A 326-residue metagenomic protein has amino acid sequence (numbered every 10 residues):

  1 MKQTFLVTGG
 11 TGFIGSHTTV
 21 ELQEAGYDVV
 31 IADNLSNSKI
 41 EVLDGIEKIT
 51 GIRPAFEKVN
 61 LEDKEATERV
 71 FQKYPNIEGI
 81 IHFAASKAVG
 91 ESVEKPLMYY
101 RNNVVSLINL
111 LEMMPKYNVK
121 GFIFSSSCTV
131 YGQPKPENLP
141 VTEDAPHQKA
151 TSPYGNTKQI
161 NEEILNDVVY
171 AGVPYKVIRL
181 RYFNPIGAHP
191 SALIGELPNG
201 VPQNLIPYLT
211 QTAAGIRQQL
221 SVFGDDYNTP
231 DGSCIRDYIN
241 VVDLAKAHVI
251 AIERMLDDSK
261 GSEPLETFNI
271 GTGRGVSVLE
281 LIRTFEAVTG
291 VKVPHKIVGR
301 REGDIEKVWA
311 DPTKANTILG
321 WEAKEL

Functional and structural regions predicted by a protein language model:
K2-G79, V201: N-terminal Rossmann/SDR dinucleotide-binding element
H17, E21, M113, I164 (+1 more regions): Rossmann-fold NAD(P)-dependent oxidoreductase module
V59, I206-L326: C-terminal substrate-binding subdomain of Rossmann-fold SDR/epimerase-dehydratase oxidoreductases
E62-D63, K95, D311: Acidic/polar helix N-cap motif
D63, S106-N109, G121, I160-N161 (+1 more regions): Conserved cofactor-binding/catalytic machinery of classical short-chain dehydrogenase/reductase
E78-I81, I123: N-terminal Rossmann-like NAD(P) cofactor-binding module of classical short-chain dehydrogenase/reductase
A84-K87, S126-S127: Conserved NAD(P)H cofactor-binding loop of Rossmann-fold oxidoreductase domains
E94-L97, R101, V105-E112, K116 (+2 more regions): Catalytic helix-loop patch of NAD(P)-dependent Rossmann-fold dehydrogenases
